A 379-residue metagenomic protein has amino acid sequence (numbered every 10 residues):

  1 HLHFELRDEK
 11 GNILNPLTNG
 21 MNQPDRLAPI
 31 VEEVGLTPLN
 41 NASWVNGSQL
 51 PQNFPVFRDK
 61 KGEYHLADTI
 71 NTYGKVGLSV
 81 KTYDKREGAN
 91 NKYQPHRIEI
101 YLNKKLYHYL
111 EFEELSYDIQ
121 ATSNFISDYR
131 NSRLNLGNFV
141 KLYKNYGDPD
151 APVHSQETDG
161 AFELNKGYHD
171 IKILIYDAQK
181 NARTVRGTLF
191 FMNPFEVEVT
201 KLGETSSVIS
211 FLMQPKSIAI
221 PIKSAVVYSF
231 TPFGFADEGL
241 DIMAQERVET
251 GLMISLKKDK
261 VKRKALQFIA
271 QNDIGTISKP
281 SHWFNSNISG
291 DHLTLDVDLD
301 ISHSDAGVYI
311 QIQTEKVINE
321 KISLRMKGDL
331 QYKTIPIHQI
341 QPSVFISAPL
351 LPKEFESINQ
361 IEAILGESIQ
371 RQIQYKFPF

Functional and structural regions predicted by a protein language model:
H1-V45: Conserved, short, structured surface segments that act as functional micro-motifs
D8-K10, P24-L27, F191-E198, S286-L293 (+1 more regions): Extracellular interdomain linker/stem segments of modular secreted and single-pass surface proteins
P24, L39-A42, P51-P194, T231-V261 (+2 more regions): Long, low-complexity serine/threonine/glycine- and acidic-rich segments characteristic of extracellular
D59-G74, K201-I209, D300-D305: Short, solvent-exposed loop/linker segments at the N-terminal edge of repeated beta-sheet extracellular domains
T72, G88-Q94, K216-S224, K260-K262 (+3 more regions): A short beta-turn/strand-edge loop motif at beta-sheet boundaries
V76-D84, V208-I220, L256, V308-K316 (+1 more regions): Aromatic/hydrophobic beta-strand junction motif of beta-rich domains
H169, I173, F268, I361-A363: Hydrophobic/tyrosine-rich beta-strand signature of extracellular beta-sandwich/beta-rich modules, prominently
T184-L189, T276-N287, E367-P378: Edge beta-strands of extracellular beta-sandwich domains
